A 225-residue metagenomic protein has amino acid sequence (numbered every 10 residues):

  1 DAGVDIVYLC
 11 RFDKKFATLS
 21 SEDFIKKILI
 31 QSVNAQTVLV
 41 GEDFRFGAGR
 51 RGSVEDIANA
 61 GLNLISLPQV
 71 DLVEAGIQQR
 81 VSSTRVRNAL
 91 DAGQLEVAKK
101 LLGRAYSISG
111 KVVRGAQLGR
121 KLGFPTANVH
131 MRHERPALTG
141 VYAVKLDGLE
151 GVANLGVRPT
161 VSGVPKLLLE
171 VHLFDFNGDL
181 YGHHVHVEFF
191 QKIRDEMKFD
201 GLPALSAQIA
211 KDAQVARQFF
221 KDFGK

Functional and structural regions predicted by a protein language model:
D1-L62: N-terminal Rossmann-like or analogous alpha/beta NTP/dinucleotide-binding catalytic cores that position adenine
L9, S66-P68, F189: Structural signal for conserved beta-strand scaffold positions within catalytic alpha/beta enzyme cores
D13, V70-L72, I193: Short, solvent-exposed coil/turn elements at secondary-structure transition points
I25, R87, K99, P203-S206: Generic structural signal for individual residues within well-ordered alpha-helical segments across diverse proteins
S53, N63-V157: Glycine-rich, Lys/Arg-enriched anion-binding loops that position phosphate/diphosphate groups for phosphoryl
G115-K225: Phosphate/ribose-recognition catalytic cores of enzymes acting on nucleotide-derived substrates
